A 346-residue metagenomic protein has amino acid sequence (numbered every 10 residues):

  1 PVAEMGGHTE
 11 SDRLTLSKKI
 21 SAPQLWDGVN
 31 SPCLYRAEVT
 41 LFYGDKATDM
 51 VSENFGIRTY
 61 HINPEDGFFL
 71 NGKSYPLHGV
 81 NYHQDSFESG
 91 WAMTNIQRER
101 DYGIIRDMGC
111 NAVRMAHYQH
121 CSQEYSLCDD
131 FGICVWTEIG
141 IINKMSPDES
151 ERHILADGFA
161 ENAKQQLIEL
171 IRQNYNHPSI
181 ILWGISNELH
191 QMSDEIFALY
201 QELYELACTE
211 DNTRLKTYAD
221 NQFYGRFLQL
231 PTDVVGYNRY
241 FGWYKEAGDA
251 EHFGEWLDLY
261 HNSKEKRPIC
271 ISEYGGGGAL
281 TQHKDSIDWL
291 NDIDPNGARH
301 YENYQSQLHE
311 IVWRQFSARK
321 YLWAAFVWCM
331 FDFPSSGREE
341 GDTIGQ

Functional and structural regions predicted by a protein language model:
P1-L127, F131-V135, Q166-R172, I181-L182 (+4 more regions): Secreted/periplasmic carbohydrate-active enzymes, especially glycoside hydrolases
Y102-I105, A112-Q346: Substrate-binding/catalytic cleft of secreted carbohydrate-active enzymes, primarily glycoside hydrolases
